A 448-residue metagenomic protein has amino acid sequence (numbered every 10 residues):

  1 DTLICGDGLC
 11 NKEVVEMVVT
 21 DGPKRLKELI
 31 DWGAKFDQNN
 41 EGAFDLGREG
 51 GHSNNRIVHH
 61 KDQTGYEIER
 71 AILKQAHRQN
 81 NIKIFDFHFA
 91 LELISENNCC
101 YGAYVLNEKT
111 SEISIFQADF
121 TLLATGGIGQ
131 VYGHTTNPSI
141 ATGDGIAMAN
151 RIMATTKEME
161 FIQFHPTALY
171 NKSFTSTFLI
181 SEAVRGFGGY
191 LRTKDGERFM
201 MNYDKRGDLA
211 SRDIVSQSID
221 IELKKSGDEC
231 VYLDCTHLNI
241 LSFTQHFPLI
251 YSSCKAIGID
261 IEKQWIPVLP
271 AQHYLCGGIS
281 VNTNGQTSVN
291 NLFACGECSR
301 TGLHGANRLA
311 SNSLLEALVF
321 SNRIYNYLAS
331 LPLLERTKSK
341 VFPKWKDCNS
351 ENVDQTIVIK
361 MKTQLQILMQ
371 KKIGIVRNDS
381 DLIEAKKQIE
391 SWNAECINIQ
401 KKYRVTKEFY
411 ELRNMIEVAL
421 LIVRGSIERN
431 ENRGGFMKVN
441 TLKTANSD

Functional and structural regions predicted by a protein language model:
D1-V18: Glycine-rich active-site loop/strand segments that organize a redox cofactor
L9-K12, L26-A43, K83, T155-E158 (+2 more regions): A short alpha-helix-loop-beta-strand transition element characteristic of N-terminal alpha/beta dinucleotide-binding
E28, A34-N55, R192-D208, I219-E222 (+3 more regions): Glycine- and aromatic-enriched mobile tails/lids
I30-E112, Q117, A124, A168-K172: Conserved redox-cofactor binding core of oxidoreductases
Q63, K109, I113, Y132-I140 (+4 more regions): Alpha-helix capping and helix-loop boundary segments enriched in small/acidic/polar residues
E92-T110, S114-I115, I259-T301: FAD-site-proximal beta/loop scaffold in flavoenzymes
A118-F120, A124-G129, C298-S299: Glycine-/small-residue-rich beta->alpha transition segments that form the dinucleotide
M148, A154-I266, L318, Y327-P332: An anion/pyrophosphate-binding glycine-rich loop and adjacent beta-alpha core in soluble alpha-beta enzymes
